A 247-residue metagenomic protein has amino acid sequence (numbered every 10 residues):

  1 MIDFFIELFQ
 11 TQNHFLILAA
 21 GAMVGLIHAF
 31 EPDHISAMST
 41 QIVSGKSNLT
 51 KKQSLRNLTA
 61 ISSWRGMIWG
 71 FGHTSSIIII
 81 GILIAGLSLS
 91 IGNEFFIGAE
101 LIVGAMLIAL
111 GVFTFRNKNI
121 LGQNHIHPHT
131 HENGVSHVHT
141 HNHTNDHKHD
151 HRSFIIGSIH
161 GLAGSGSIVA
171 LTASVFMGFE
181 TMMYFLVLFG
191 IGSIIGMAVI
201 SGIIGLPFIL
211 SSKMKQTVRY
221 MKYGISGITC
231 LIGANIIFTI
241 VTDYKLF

Functional and structural regions predicted by a protein language model:
M1-F247: Membrane metalloprotein/metal-transporter helix-bundle signature
